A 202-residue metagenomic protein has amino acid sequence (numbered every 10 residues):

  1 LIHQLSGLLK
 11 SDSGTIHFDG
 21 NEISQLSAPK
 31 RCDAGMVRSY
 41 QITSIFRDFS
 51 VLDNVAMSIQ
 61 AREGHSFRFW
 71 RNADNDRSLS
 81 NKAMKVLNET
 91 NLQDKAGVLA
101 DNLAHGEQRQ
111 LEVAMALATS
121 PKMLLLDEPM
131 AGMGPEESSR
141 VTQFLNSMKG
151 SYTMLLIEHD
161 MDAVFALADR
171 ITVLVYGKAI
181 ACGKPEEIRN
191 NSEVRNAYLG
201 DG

Functional and structural regions predicted by a protein language model:
L1-G202: Glycine-rich phosphate-binding loops of nucleotide-dependent enzymes
